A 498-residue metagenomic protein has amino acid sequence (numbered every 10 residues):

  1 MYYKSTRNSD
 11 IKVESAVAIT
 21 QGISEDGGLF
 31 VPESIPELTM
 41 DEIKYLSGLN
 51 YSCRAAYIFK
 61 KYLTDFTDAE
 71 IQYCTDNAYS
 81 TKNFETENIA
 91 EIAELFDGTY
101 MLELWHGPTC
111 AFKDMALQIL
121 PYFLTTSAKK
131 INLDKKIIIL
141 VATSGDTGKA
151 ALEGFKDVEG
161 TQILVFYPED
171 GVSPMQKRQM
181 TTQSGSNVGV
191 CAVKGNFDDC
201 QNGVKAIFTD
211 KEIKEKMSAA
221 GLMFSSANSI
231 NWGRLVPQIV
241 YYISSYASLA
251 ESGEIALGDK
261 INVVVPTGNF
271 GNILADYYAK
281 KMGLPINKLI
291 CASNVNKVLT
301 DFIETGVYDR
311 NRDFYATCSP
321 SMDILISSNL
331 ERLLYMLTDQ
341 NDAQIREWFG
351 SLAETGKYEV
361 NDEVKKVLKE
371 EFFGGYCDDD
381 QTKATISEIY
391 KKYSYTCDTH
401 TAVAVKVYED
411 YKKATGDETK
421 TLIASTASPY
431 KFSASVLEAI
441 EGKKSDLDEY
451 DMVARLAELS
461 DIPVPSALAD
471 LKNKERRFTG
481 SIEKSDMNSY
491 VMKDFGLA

Functional and structural regions predicted by a protein language model:
M1-A498: PLP-dependent amino-acid enzyme catalytic core
